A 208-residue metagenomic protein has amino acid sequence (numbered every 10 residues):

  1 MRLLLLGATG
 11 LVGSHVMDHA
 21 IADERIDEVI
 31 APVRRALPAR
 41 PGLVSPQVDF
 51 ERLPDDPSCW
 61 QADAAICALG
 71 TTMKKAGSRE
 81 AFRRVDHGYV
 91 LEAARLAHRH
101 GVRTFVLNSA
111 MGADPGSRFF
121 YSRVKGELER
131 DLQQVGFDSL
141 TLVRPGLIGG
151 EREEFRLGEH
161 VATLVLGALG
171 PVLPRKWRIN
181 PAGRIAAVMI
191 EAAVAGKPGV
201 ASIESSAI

Functional and structural regions predicted by a protein language model:
M1-R25: N-terminal Rossmann NAD(P)H-binding glycine-rich loop of SDR-like oxidoreductase domains
L3, V44-R99: NAD(P)H-binding glycine-rich loop region in Rossmannoid oxidoreductase-like domains and their noncatalytic homologs
L6, P32, A68-L69, F105-M111 (+1 more regions): SDR active-site strand-loop-helix element
V12, A65, A182-I185: Non-catalytic, hydrophobic alpha-helical segments
V12-V16, A93, L128: Hydrophobic residues within alpha-helices that form the first helical element adjacent to the glycine-rich loop
A22-R25, P115-I208: Oxidoreductase cofactor-interface core, primarily capturing Rossmann-like NAD(P)-dependent enzymes
V29, R34-R52: Rossmann-fold cofactor-recognition segment
A76-E80, R84-E127, Q134, D138-V143: Conserved Rossmann-fold NAD(P)-dependent oxidoreductase catalytic core, especially the SDR/UDP-sugar
